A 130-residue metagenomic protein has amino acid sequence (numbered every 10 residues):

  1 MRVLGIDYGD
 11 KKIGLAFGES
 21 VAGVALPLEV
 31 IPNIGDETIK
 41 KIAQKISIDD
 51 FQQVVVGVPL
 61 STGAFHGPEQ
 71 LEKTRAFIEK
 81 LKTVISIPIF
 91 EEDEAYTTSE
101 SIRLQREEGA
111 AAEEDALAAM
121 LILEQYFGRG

Functional and structural regions predicted by a protein language model:
R2-L4, D10-G130: Phosphate- and other anionic-substrate recognition elements at nucleic-acid/protein interfaces
